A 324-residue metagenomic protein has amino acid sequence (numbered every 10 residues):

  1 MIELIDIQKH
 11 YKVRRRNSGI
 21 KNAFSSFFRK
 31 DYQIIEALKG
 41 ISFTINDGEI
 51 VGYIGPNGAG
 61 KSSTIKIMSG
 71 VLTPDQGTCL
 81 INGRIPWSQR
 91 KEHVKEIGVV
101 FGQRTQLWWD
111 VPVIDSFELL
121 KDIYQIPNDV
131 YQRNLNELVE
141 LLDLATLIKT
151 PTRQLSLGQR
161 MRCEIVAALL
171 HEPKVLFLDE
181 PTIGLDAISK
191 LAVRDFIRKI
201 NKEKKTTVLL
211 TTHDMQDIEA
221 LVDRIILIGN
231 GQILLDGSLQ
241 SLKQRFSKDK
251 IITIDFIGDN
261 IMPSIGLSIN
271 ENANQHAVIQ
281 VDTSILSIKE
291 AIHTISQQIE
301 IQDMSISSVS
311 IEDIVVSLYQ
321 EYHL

Functional and structural regions predicted by a protein language model:
G19-F27, E118, D122, V130-L147: Conserved ABC ATPase "signature" region
P151-L155: Conserved ABC ATPase signature
E172: Conserved catalytic motifs of ABC-family nucleotide-binding domains
L176-E180: Catalytic Walker B motif of ABC-type/P-loop ATPase nucleotide-binding domains
R194-D282: ABC transporter nucleotide-binding domain
I251-L324: Short, charged/small-residue-rich alpha-helical element at the C-terminal edge of ABC transporter nucleotide-binding
